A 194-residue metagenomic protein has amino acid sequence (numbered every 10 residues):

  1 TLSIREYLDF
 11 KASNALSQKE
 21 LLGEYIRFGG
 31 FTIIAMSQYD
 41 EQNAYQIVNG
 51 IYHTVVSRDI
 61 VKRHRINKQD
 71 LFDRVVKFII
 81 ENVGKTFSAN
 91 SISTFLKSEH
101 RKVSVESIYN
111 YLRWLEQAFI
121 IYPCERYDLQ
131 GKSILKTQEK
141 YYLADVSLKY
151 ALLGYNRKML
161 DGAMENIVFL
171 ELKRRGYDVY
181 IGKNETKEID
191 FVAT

Functional and structural regions predicted by a protein language model:
T1-K11: Alpha-helical sensor/transducer elements of the RecA-like P-loop NTPase core
R5, T32, K149-Y150: Nucleotide phosphate-binding site architecture
Y7, G29, V75: A residue-level signal for conserved active-site and pocket-lining positions in enzyme catalytic cores
L8, G23-I26, S93, Y109: Generic structural signal for individual residues within well-ordered alpha-helical segments across diverse proteins
L8, M36, L153: A short local structural element in Rossmann-fold oxidoreductases
A12-H53: Amphipathic alpha-helical "lid/sensor" segments that cap RecA-like P-loop NTPase cores
Y39-T194: Accessory nucleic acid-recognition modules appended to NTPase machines
